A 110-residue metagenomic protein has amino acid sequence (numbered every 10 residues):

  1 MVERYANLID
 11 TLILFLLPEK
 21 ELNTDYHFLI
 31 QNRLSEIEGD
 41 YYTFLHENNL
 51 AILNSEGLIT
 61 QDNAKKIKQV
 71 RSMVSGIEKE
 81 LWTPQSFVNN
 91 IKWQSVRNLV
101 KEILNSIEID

Functional and structural regions predicted by a protein language model:
M1-L45: Short terminal alpha-helical segments
E3-D10, L29, K65, I91 (+1 more regions): Short, well-structured alpha-helical interface segments that form or flank functional binding sites
T11, R33, D40, K66-Q69 (+2 more regions): Charge-rich, solvent-exposed alpha-helical interaction surfaces
E21, K79-T83, I109: Intrinsically disordered or highly flexible coil/loop and linker segments, enriched in small and charged/polar residues
H46-N98: Amphipathic protein-protein interaction modules
